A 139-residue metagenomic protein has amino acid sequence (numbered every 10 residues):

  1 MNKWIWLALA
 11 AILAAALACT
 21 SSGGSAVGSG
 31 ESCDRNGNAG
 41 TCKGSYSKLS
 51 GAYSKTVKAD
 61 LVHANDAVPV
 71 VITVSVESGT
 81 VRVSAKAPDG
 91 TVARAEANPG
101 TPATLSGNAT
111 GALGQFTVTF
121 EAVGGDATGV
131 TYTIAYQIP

Functional and structural regions predicted by a protein language model:
A15-A18: C-terminal motif of bacterial Sec signal peptides marking the signal peptidase cleavage site
T20-D60: Transition segment at domain starts
K55-V68, G107-L113: Extracellular and analogous surface-interaction loops
N65-V76, F116-F120: A short beta-strand element within beta-rich, extracytoplasmic domains of secreted/secretory-pathway proteins
T73-R82, G124-T128: Extended, low-complexity, turn-rich repeat/linker tracts enriched in Gly/Pro/Ser/Thr and Asp/Glu that occur
S78-R94, A135: Short, surface-exposed beta-strand/strand-loop-strand elements in extracellular ectodomains
A93-D126: Noncatalytic accessory or regulatory domains flanking protease catalytic cores in secreted, cell-surface, and selected
G124-I138: Edge beta-strands of jelly-roll/beta-sandwich modules across compartments, strongly enriched in secreted/luminal
